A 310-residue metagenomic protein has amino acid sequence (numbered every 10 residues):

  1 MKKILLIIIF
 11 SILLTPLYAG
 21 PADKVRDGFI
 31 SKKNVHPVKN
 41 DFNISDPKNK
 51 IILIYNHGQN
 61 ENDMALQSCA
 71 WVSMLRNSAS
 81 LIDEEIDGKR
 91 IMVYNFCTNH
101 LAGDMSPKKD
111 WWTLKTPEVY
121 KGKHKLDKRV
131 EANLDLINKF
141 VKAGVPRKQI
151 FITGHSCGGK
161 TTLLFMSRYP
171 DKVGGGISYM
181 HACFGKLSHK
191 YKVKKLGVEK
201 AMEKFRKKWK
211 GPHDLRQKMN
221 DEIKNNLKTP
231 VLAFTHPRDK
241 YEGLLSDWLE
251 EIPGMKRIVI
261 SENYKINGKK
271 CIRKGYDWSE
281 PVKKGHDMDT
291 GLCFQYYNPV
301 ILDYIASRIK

Functional and structural regions predicted by a protein language model:
I4-L13: Sec-dependent N-terminal signal peptides
L17-I51: A domain-start/cap signature at the N-terminus of enzymes
N43-E85: Short, surface-exposed "cap/lid" segments of acyl-processing enzymes
A79-D110: Conserved alpha/beta-hydrolase
D110-A143: Alpha/beta-hydrolase active-site loop
K139, K148-L196: Primarily recognizes the serine-hydrolase "nucleophile elbow" in alpha/beta-hydrolase and SGNH/GDSL folds
H181-N263: The feature captures the conserved acid-bearing segment of alpha/beta-hydrolase catalytic domains
P253-K310: C-terminal catalytic histidine-bearing segment of alpha/beta-hydrolase fold enzymes
